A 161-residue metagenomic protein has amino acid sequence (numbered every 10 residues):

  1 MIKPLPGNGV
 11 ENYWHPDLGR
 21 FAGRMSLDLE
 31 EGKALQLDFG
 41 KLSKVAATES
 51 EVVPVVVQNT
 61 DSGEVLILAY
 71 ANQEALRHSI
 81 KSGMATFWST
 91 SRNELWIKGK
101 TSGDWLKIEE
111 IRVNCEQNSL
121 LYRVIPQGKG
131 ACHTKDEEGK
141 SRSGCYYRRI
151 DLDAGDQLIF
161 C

Functional and structural regions predicted by a protein language model:
I2-L5, N12: Extreme N-terminal basic, low-complexity initiation segments that serve as generic localization/processing leaders
L5-G7, P16-D17: Generic low-complexity segments that are intrinsically disordered, proline-rich and/or Lys/Arg-biased
N12, D17, G23-V52, T60-D61 (+2 more regions): C-terminal binding/interaction regions
